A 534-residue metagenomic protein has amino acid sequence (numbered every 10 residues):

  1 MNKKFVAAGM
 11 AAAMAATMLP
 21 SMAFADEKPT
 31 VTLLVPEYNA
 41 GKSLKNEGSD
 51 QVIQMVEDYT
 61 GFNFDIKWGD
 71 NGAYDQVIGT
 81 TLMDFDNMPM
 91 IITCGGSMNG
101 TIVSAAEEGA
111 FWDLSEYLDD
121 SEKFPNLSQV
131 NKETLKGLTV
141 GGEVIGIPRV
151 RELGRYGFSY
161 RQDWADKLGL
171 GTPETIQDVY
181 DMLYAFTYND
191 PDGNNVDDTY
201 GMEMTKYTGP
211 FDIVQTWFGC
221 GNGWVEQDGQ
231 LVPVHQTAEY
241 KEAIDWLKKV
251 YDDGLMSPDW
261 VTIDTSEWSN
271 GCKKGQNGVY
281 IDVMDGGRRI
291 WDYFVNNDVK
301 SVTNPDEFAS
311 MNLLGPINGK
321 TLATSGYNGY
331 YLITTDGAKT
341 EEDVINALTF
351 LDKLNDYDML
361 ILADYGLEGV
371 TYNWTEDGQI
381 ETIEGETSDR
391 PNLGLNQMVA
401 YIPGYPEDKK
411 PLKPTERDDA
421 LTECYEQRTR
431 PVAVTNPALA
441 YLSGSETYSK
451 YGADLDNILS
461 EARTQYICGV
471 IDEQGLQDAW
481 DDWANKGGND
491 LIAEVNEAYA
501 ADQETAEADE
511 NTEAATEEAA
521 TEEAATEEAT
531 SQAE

Functional and structural regions predicted by a protein language model:
M1-G9: Positively charged n-region of N-terminal signal peptides that target proteins for export
A7-A8, S21-D178, D212-I213, G223-E226 (+4 more regions): Conserved N-terminal structural module of periplasmic/extracytoplasmic solute-binding proteins
M10-M18: Hydrophobic core
P36, T349-Q465, V470: Conserved small-residue motifs centered on glycine
E37-G48, V52-V56, G154, D166-T172 (+2 more regions): Extracytoplasmic/periplasmic substrate-binding proteins
N63-G69, P258-D259, A309-N312: General small-molecule cofactor/ligand-binding pocket signal
P89-T93, G278-V283: Paired acidic/hydrophobic, glycine-rich loop segments that form the ligand-binding mouth/hinge of periplasmic-binding
T139-G209, W224-G271, Y280, I333-L348 (+4 more regions): Helix-loop-helix "hinge/cap" segment bordering the ligand-binding cleft or interdomain interface
